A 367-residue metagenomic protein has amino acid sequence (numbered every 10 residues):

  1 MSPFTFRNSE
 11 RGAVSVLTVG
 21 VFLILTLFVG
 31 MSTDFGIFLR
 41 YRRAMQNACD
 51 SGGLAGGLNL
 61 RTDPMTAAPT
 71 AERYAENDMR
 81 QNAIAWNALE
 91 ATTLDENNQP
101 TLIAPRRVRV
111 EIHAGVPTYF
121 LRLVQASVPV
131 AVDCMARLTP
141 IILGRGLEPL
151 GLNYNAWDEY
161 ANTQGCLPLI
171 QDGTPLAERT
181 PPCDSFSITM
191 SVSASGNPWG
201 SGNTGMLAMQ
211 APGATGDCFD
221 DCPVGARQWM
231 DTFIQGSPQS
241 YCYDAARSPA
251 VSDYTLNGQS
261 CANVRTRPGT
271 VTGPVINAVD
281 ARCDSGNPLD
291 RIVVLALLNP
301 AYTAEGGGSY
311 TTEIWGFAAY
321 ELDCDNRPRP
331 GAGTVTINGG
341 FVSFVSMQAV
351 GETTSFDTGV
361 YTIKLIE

Functional and structural regions predicted by a protein language model:
M1-P3, R11, D34, Q81 (+3 more regions): Low-complexity, intrinsically disordered short peptide segments enriched in small/polar/basic residues
S2-R73, L295: Alpha-helical assembly-interface signal, strongest on the long, hydrophobic N-terminal helix that forms
F4-T5, I24-L27, D34, Q99 (+3 more regions): Generic structural signal for short, flexible, solvent-exposed coil/loop and linker residues
M65-E72, E90-R107, F120-R122, A126-E367: N-linked glycosylation sequons
E76-L89: Short secondary-structure junctions
